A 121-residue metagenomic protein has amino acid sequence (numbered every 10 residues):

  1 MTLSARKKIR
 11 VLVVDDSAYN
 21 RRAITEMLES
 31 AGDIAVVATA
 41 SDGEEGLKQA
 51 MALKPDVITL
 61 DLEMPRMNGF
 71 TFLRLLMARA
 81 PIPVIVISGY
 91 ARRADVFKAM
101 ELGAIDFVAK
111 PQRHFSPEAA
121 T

Functional and structural regions predicted by a protein language model:
R6, R10, A18-A38: Two-component/phosphorelay signaling modules centered on CheY-like receiver
D15, D61: Active-site residues of response regulator receiver
T39, I58, F72, V84 (+1 more regions): Two-component signal transduction core modules
D42-E45, M67-T71: Acidic catalytic/metal-coordinating carboxylates
K48, F70-A80: Short amphipathic alpha-helix used as the core "switch/output" element in two-component signaling
L53-T59: Active-site beta3 strand of CheY-like receiver
M64: Receiver (REC) domain active-site loop signature in two-component systems and cognate sites in sensor histidine kinases
T71, G89-A120: Alpha4 helix (beta4-alpha4-beta5 surface) of REC/receiver domains from two-component response regulators
